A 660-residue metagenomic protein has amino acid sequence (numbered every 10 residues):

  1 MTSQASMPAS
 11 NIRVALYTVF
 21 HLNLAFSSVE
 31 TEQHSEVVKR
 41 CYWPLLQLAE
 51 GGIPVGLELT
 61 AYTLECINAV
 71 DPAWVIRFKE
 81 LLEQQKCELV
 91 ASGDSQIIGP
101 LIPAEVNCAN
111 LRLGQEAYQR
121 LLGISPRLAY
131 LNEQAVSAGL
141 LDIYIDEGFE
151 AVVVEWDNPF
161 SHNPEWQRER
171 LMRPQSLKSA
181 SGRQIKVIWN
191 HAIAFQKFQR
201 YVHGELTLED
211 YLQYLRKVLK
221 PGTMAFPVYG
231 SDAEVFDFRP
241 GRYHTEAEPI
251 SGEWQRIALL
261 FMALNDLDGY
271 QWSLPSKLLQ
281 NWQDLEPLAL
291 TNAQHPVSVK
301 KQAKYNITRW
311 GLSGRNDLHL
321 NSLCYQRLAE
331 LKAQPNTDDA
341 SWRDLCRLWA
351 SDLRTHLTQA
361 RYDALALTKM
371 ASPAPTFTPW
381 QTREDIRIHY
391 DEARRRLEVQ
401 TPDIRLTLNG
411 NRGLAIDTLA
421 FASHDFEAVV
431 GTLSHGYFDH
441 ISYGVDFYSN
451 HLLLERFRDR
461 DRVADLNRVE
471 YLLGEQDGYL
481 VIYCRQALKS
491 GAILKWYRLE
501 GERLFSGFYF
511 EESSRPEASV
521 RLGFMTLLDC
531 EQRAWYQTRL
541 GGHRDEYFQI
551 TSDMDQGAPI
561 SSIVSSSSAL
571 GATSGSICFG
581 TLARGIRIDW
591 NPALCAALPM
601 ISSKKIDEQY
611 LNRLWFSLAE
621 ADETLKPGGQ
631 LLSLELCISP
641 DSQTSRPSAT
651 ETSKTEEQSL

Functional and structural regions predicted by a protein language model:
T2-R127, Q134-W189, L208-T223, S251-G269 (+4 more regions): Catalytic alpha-helical scaffold of carbohydrate-active enzymes acting on polysaccharides/glycoconjugates
S6-W43, E50-G52, R170-S176, S181-I185 (+6 more regions): Active-site and substrate-binding clefts of carbohydrate-active enzymes
L24-S27, T63-I67, I97-G99, A135-G139 (+7 more regions): Flexible loop/turn segments at secondary-structure boundaries
S35-E36, E105-R112, R396-A487: Acidic-aromatic substrate-binding/catalytic surfaces of carbohydrate-active enzymes
I404-R412, A492-Y497, R584-P592: Broad, structure-driven detector of short, well-ordered beta-strand segments within folded domains
Q476, Y483-K489, R503, A518 (+1 more regions): Beta-strand-rich recognition/accessory modules
A487-I493, R498-E546, D641-L660: Acidic (Asp/Glu-rich), glycine- and aromatic
E512-R587: Polysaccharide-binding surfaces and accessory modules of carbohydrate-active proteins
